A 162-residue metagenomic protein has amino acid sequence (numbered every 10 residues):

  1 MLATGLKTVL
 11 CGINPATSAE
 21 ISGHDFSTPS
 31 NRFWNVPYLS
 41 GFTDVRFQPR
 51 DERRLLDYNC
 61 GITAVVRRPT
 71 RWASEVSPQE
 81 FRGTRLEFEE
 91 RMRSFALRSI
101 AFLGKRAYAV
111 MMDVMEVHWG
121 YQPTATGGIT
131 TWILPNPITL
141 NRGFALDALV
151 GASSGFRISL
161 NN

Functional and structural regions predicted by a protein language model:
M1-P29: N-terminal beta1-alpha1 ligand-phosphate binding loop
A3-K7, P29, W72-L86, M115-N162: C-terminal capping/extension of enzyme domains
I13-T17, V66-P69, P135-I138: Short, histidine-centered active-site or binding-site loop motifs used for metal coordination, general acid-base
N14, T43, R106-A107, I138: Catalytic metal-binding/acid-base residues of hydrolase active sites
T17-E20, R71-W72, Y108-M111, L140-G143: Short catalytic/ligand-binding loop motif for oxyanion handling, primarily in non-cytosolic enzymes, centered on
A19-Q79: Short, surface-exposed acidic-centric catalytic microdomains
D57-V114: Internal catalytic-core helix/loop-beta-alpha segment that presents or stabilizes conserved functional determinants
